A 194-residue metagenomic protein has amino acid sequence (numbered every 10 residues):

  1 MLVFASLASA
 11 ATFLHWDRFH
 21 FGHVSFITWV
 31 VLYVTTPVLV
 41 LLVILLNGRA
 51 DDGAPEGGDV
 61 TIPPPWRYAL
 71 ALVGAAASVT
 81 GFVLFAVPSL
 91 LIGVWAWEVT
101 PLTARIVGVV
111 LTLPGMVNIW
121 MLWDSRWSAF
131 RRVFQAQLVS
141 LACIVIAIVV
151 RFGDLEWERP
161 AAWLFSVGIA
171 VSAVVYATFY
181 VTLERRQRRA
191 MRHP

Functional and structural regions predicted by a protein language model:
M1-A11, V110-P114, V133-V150: Hydrophobic alpha-helical membrane segments
M1-G53, A147, W157-R186: Hydrophobic, ordered structural segments
A8-F19, S78-G93, A147-D154: C-terminal ends of transmembrane alpha-helices and the immediately adjacent extracellular/lumenal or cytosolic loop
S9, V30, T36-V43, G74 (+5 more regions): Small-residue hotspots
V24-V34, P64-A75, L102-V109, R131-L138 (+1 more regions): Alpha-helical transmembrane segments of integral membrane proteins
G53-W127: Surface-exposed interaction/gating patches
D59-I62, R188-P194: Short, highly charged, low-complexity non-transmembrane loops/tails of multi-pass membrane proteins
W97, D124-F130, V149-F165: Extracellular/periplasmic helix-loop-helix junctions in multi-pass membrane proteins
